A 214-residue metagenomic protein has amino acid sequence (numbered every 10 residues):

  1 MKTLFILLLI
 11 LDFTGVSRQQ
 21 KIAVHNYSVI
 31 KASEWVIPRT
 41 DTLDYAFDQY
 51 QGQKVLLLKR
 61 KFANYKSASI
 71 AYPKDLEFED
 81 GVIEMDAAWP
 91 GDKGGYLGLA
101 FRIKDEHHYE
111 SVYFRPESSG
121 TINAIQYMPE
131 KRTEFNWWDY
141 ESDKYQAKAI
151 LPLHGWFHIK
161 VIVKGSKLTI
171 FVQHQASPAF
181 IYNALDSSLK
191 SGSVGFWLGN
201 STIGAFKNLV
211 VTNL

Functional and structural regions predicted by a protein language model:
M1-A23: Bacterial Sec-dependent N-terminal signal peptides
Q20-L43: Extracellular carbohydrate-recognition regions
D48-S67: Short carbohydrate-recognition loop motifs
Y65-T133: Secretory/extracellular carbohydrate-interaction modules and structurally similar beta-sandwich "look-alikes"
M85, K207-V211: Extracellular beta-strand elements of beta-rich domains used for carbohydrate recognition/degradation or cell-matrix
E134-H158: Short, aromatic/His-centered strand-loop micro-motif at the edge of beta-sheets
P152-Y182: Carbohydrate-binding surfaces in secreted/extracellular proteins
I181-K207: Flexible glycan-contacting loops in extracellular carbohydrate-active proteins
